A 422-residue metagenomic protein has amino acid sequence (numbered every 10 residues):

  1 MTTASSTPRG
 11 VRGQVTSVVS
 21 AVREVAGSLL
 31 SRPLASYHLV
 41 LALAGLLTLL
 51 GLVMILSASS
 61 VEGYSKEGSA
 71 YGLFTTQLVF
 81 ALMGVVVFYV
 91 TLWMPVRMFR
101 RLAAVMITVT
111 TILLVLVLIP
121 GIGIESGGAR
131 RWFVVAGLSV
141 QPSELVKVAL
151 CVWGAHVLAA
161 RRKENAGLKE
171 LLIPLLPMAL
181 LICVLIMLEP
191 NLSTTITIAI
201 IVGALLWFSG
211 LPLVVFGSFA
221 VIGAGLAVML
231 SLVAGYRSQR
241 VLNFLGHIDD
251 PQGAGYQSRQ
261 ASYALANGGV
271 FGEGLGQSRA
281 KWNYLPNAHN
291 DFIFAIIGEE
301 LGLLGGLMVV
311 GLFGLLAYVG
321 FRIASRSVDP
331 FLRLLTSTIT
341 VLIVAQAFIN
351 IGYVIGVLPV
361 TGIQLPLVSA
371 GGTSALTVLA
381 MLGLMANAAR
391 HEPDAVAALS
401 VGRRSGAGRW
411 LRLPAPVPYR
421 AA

Functional and structural regions predicted by a protein language model:
T2-L47, V53-P190, V341, I351-P366 (+3 more regions): Membrane-helix boundary/helix-loop-helix interface segments in multi-pass membrane proteins
V79-V87, E300-G320: Hydrophobic alpha-helical transmembrane segments
M83-T91, L150, V184, A204-F208 (+5 more regions): Hydrophobic alpha-helical membrane-associated segments
V86, M94, W153, V228 (+5 more regions): Transmembrane alpha-helix boundary/anchor motif
A104-I107, T111, K169-L188, L192-L232 (+1 more regions): Hydrophobic alpha-helical segments of polytopic membrane proteins
I124-W132, A136-S139, V215-V309, S327-L335: Hydrophobic, glycine- and aromatic-enriched re-entrant/interface helices and adjoining loop segments
L158, I196, I201-V215, R279-G305 (+1 more regions): Interfacial segments of multi-pass membrane proteins
A324-G362: Loop-to-helix entry and N-terminal half of a specific, functionally important transmembrane alpha helix in multi-pass
